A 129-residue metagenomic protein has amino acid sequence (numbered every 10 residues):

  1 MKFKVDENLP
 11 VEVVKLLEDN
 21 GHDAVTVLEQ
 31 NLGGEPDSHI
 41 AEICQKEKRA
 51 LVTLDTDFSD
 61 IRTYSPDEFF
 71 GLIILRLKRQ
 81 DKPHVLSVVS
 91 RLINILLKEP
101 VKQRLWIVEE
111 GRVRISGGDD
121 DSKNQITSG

Functional and structural regions predicted by a protein language model:
K2-A50: N-terminal first-folded block
N20-D23, T63, I95: Solvent-exposed interaction patches of small proteins and small membrane subunits
A41-E42, S87-L92, S122: Short, surface-exposed amphipathic charged segments that create phosphate/polyanion-binding patches used for binding
Q45-R62: Acidic, metal-binding active-site segment of PIN/NYN-like and related structure-specific nucleases
S59-I93: Mid-chain, well-packed structural core segment of small domains
I95-G129: Charged phosphate-binding loop/patch that engages nucleotide di/tri-phosphates or the phosphate backbone of nucleic
